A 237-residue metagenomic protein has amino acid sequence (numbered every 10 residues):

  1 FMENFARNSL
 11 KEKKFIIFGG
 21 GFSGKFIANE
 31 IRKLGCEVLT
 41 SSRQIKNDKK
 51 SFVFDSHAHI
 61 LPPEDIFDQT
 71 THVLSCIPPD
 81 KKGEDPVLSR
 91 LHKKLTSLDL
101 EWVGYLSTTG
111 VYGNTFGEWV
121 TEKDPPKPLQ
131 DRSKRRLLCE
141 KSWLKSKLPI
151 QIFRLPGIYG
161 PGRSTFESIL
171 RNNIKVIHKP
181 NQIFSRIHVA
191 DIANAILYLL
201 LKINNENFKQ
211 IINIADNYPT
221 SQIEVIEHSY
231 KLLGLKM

Functional and structural regions predicted by a protein language model:
F1-H57, P63-E64, H72-C76: Hydrophobic, well-ordered beta-alpha structural blocks that scaffold small-molecule cofactor pockets
S41, V103-T109, F153-L155: SDR active-site strand-loop-helix element
D48-H59, R90, E118-E122, P149: Active-site regions of enzymes building and remodeling cell-envelope glycoconjugates
D68-Y105, L138-K141: NAD(P)-cofactor binding segment of oxidoreductase domains
H92-L129: Conserved Rossmann-fold NAD(P)-dependent oxidoreductase catalytic core, especially the SDR/UDP-sugar
F116-I152, I177: Catalytic helix-loop patch of NAD(P)-dependent Rossmann-fold dehydrogenases
I158-S168, I177-L200, Q210: Substrate-positioning beta->alpha
A195, K202-M237: Mid/C-terminal beta-alpha module of Rossmann-like enzyme folds, strongest in SDR-family dehydrogenases/epimerases
